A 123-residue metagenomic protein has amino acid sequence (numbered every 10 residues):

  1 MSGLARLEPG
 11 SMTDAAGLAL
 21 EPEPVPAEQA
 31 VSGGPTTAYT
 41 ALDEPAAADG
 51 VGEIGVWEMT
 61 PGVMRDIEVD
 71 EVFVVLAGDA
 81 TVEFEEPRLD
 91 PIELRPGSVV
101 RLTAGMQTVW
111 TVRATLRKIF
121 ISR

Functional and structural regions predicted by a protein language model:
M1-E53: A short, N-terminal "cap"/entry segment at the start of jelly-roll beta-barrel domains of the cupin/DSBH fold
T37, G52-I54, D79, Q107 (+1 more regions): Intrinsic-disorder/low-complexity, polar/charged segments enriched in Ser/Thr/Lys/Arg/Asp/Glu/Gln
T40-A41, I54-V56, V74, I119: Ordered hydrophobic segments in well-structured contexts
G50-E68, A104: Conserved short histidine dyad/triad with adjacent acidic residue
E58-V63, E86-R88, S98, M106: Short, well-ordered turn and helix-capping elements at secondary-structure junctions
D66-P96: A short beta-strand-loop-beta hairpin characteristic of the jelly-roll/cupin
R95-P96, A104-R123: Ligand-binding loop in jelly-roll beta-barrel domains
